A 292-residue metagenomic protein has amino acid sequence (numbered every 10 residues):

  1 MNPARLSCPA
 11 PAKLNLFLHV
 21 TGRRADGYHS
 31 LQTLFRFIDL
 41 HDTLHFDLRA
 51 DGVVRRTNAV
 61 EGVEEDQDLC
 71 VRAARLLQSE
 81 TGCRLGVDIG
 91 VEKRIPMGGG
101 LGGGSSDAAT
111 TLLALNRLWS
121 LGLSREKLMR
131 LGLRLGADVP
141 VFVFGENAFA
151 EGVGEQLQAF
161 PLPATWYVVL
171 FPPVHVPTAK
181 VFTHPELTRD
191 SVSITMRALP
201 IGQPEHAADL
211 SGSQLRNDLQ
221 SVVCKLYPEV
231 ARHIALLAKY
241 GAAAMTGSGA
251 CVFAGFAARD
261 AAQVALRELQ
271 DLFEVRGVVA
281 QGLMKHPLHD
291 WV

Functional and structural regions predicted by a protein language model:
M1-G99, R117, L121-E126, N147 (+1 more regions): ATP-binding N-lobe of GHMP and related small-molecule kinases
F35-I38, G132, L237, L269: Hydrophobic C-terminal alpha-helix "anchor/cap" residues
R36-F37, L133-R134, P140-V143, A159-P163 (+1 more regions): Solvent-exposed alpha-helices and their adjacent loops that cap or buttress functional pockets in soluble metabolic
A50-V63, T111, L133, H206-R216: Short, basic/glycine-rich phosphate-binding loops at helix/coil junctions that contact nucleotide phosphates
G86, A108, L112-F149: Contiguous, small/hydrophobic- and glycine-enriched helical/loop subdomains that border and often "cap" functional
G90-W119, A137, A242-F256: Glycine/serine-rich anion-binding loops at beta->alpha junctions that coordinate negatively charged ligand groups
F144, F149-A242, A257-V292: Conserved, helical-rich catalytic subdomain that frames metal- and/or nucleotide-binding sites in enzyme alpha/beta
